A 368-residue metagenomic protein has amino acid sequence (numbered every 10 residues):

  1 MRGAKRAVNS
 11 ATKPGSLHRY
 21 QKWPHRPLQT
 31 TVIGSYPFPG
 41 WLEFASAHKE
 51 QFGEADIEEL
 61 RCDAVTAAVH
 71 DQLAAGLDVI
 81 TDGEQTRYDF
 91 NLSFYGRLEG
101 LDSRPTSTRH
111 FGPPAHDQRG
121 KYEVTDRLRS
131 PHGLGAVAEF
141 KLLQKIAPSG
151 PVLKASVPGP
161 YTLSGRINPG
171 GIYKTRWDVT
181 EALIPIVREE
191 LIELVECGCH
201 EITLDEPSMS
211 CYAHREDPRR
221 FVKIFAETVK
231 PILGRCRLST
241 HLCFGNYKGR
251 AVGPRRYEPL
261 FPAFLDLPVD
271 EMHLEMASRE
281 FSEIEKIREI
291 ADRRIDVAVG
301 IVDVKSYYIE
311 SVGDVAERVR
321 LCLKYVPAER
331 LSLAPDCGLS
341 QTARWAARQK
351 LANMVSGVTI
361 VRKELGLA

Functional and structural regions predicted by a protein language model:
R2-A368: Domain-level signal for soluble alpha/beta catalytic cores
